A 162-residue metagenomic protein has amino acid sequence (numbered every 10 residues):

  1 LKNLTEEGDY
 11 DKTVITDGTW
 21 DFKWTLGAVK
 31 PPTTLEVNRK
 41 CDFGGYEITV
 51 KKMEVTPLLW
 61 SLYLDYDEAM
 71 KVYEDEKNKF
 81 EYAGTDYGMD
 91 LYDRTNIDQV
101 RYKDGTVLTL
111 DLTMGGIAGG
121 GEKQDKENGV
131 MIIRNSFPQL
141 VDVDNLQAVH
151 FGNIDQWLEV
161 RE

Functional and structural regions predicted by a protein language model:
L1-E162: Alpha-helical, hydrophobic structural elements that either
